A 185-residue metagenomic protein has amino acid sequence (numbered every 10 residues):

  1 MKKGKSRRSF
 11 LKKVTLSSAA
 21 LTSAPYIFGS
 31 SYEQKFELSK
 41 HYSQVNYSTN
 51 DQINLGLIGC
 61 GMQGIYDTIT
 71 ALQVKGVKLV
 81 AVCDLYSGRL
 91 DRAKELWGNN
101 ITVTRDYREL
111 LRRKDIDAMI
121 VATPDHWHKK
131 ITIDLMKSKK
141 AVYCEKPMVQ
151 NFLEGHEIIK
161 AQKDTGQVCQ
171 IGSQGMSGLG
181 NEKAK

Functional and structural regions predicted by a protein language model:
M1-S18: N-terminal secretory signal peptides and thylakoid transit peptides that target proteins across membranes
P25-Q63, I69-Q73: C-terminal segment of N-terminal export signals and the immediately downstream linker at the start of the mature
G64-I65, H128: N-terminal Rossmann-fold NAD(P) dinucleotide-binding loop
K78-E95: NAD(P)-binding Rossmann-fold cofactor-contacting core
I101-D106: Conserved SAM-binding strand-loop segment of SAM-dependent methyltransferases
M119-I120: N-terminal Rossmann-like NAD(P) cofactor-binding module of classical short-chain dehydrogenase/reductase
P124, K129-S177: Beta-strand-loop-alpha-helix segment that lines the small-molecule cofactor/substrate pocket of alpha/beta enzymes
G178-K185: Oxidoreductase and adenylate-handling cofactor-binding alpha/beta cores
